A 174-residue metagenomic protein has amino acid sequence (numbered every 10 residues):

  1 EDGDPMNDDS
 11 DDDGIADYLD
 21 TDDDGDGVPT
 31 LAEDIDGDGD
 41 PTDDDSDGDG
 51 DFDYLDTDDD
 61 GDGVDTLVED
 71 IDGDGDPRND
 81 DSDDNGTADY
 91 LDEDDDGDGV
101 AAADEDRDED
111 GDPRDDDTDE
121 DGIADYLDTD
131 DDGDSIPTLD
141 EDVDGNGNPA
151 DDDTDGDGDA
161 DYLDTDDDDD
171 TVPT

Functional and structural regions predicted by a protein language model:
E1-T174: Extracellular calcium-associated, cysteine-rich motifs in secreted modular proteins
